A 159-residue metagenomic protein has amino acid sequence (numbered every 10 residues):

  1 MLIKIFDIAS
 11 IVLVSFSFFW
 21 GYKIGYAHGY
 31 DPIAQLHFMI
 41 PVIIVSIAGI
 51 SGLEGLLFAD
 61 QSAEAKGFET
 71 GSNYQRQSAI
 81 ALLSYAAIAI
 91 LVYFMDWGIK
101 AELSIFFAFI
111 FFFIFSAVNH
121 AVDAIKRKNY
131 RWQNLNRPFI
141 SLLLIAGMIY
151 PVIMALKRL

Functional and structural regions predicted by a protein language model:
L2-G25, L143-P151: The first (N-terminal) embedded transmembrane alpha-helix
I11, I44, A79-I90, S141-A146: Core segments of transmembrane alpha-helices that mediate helix-helix packing or line hydrophobic substrate/ligand
G29-I47: Loop-to-helix transition at the N-terminal end of transmembrane alpha-helices
F38-I44, F68-Y85: A loop-to-helix transmembrane entry motif
G52-N73: Membrane-helix interface/capping segments
F112-R127: Transmembrane alpha-helical segments of integral membrane proteins
D123-L142: Interfacial loop-to-transmembrane junctions
I149-L159: Juxtamembrane boundary at the C-terminal end of a transmembrane helix
